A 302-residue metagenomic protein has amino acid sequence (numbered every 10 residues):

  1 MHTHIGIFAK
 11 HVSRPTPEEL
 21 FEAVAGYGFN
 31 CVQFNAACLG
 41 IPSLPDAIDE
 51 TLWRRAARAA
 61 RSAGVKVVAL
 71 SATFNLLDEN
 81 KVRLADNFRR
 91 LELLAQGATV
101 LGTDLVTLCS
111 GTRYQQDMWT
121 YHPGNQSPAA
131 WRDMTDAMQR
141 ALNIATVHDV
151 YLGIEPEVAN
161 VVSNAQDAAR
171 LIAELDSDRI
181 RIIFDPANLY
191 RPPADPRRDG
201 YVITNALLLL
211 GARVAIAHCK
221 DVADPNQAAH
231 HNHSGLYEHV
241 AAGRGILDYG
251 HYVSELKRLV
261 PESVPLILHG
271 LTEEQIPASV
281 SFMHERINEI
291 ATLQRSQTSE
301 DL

Functional and structural regions predicted by a protein language model:
M1-D104, Q139, S177, R181 (+2 more regions): N-terminal pre-domain/capping segments
T3-I5, L70, D136-A241, I246 (+2 more regions): Acidic/histidine-rich catalytic cores of soluble enzymes
F8-V12, N35-L39, A72-N75, G111-R113 (+4 more regions): Active-site beta-loop-alpha junctions enriched in small/polar residues
E18-E19, A59-S62, D78-F184: Active-site acidic/histidine proton-transfer and metal-coordination neighborhood in alpha/beta enzyme cores
V24, T112-Y121, P225-G235: Short, flexible, mixed-charge acidic loops at enzyme active sites
V24, V32, A60, A98 (+6 more regions): Conserved, mostly hydrophobic/aromatic
L44-R55, V82-R90, H122-D133, A159-S163 (+5 more regions): Alpha-helix N-cap and loop-to-helix initiation/capping positions
S234, A241, G250-Y252, K257-L266: H/E-rich (His + Asp/Glu) clusters that bind or coordinate divalent metals
